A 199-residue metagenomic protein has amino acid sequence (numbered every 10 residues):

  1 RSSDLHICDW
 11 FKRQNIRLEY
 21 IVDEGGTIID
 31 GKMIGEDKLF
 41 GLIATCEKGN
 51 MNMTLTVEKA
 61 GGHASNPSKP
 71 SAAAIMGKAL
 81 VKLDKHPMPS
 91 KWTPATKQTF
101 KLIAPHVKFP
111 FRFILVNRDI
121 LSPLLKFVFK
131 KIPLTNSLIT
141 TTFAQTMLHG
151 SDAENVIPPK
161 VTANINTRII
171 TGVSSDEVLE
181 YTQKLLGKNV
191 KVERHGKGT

Functional and structural regions predicted by a protein language model:
R1-L42: Acidic/histidine-rich catalytic neighborhood of metal-dependent amide-processing enzymes
T27-L39, I43-C46, N50-T199: Metal-dependent amide/peptide-bond hydrolase catalytic core, centered on the "pita-bread" metallohydrolase fold
